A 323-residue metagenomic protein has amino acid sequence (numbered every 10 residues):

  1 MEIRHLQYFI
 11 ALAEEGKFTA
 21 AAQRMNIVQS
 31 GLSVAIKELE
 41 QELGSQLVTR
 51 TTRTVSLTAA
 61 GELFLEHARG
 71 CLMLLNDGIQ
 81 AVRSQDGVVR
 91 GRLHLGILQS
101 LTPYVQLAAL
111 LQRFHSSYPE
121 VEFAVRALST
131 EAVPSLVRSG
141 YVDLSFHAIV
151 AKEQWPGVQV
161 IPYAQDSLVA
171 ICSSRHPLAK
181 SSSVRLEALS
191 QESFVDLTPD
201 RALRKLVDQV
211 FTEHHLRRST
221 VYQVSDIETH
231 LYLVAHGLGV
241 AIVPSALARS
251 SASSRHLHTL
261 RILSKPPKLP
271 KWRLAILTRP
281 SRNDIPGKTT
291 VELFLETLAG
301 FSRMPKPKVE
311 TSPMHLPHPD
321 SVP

Functional and structural regions predicted by a protein language model:
L12-G31, T52: Short helix-boundary/capping micro-motifs
F18, E40-A59: A short LG(V/I)-centered, amphipathic sequence patch enriched for acidic residue(s) preceding the LG motif
Q29, Q80, D86-Y118, E122-A124 (+1 more regions): N-terminal winged-helix
E42-L43, F64-D86: Alpha-helical linker/hinge and terminal dimerization helices associated with HTH transcriptional regulators
G70, Q85, A109-R113, T130-L168 (+3 more regions): Short beta-strand-centered segments that line the small-molecule binding cleft or hinge of alpha/beta clamshell
G87, V158-F194: Flexible hinge/capping segments at coil-to-helix
S129-V142, A148, D200-L260: Hydrophobic hinge/microswitch elements
H258-K308: A late-sequence structural motif
